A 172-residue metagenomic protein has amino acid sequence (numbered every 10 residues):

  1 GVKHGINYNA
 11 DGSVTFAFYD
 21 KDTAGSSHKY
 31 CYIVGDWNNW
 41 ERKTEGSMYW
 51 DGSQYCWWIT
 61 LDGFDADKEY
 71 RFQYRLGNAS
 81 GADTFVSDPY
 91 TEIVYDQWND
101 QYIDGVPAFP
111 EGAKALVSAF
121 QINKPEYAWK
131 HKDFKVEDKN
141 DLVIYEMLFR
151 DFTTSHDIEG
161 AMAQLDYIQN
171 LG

Functional and structural regions predicted by a protein language model:
G1-S26, P107-P110, D133-F134: Non-catalytic, glycine-rich low-complexity segments
G12-V14, Y70, V143: Hydrophobic core residues within well-ordered beta-strands of beta-rich domains
S13-D67, G77-N99: Aromatic-rich carbohydrate-binding modules that target alpha-glucans
G25-S26, D65-A66, V136-N140, Q169-N170: Extracellular/periplasmic catalytic domains that process cell-envelope and extracellular macromolecules
S53-D67, F149-G172: Aromatic- and glycine-enriched glycan-recognition loops and surfaces that form the carbohydrate-binding subsites
F72, L76, S80-H131: Core domains of carbohydrate- and sulfate-ester-processing enzymes
W129-V143, L148: Aromatic-rich, solvent-exposed beta-strand/loop patch
